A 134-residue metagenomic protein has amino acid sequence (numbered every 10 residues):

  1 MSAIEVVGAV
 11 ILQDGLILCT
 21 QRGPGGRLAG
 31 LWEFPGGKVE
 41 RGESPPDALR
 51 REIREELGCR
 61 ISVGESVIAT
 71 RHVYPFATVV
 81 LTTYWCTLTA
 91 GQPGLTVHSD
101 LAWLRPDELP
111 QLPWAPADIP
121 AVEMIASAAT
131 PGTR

Functional and structural regions predicted by a protein language model:
M1-I17, K38: Conserved N-terminal beta-strand and adjoining loop/helix that marks the start of the Nudix/MutT-like hydrolase domain
E5-V7, G15, V79-T82, S99: Change "...and in nucleic-acid phosphodiester-cleaving endonucleases..." to "...and in nucleic-acid processing enzymes
I11-L12, C19, C86-L88, W103: Conserved hydrophobic "DFG−1" position in protein kinase catalytic cores
R27-L31, W103: A conserved beta-turn-beta hairpin within the catalytic core of GNAT-like acetyltransferases that forms part
F34-S66, R105: The catalytic Nudix box helix
R60, T70-P93, A102: Active-site-adjacent beta-strand/loop module that shapes the phosphate/pyrophosphate-binding cleft
W85, G94-A126: NUDIX/MutT-family hydrolases
A126-R134: Generic C-terminal helix-cap and adjacent flexible tail
